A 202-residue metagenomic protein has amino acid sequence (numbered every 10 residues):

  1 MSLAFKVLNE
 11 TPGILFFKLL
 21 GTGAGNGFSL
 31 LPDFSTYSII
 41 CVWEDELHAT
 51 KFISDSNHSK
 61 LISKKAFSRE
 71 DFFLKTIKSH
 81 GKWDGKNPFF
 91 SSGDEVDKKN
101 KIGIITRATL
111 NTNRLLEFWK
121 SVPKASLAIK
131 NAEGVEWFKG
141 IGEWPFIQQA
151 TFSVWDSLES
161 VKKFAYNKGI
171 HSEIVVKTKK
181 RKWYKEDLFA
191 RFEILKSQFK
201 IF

Functional and structural regions predicted by a protein language model:
M1-Y37, E46-F52, K65-A150, S160-G169 (+2 more regions): Short S/T/G/P-rich N-terminal loop/turn motif that feeds into the first structured element of a domain
N57-S63, S172-E173: A common structural junction motif
E173-R181: C-terminal end-helix/capping segment
